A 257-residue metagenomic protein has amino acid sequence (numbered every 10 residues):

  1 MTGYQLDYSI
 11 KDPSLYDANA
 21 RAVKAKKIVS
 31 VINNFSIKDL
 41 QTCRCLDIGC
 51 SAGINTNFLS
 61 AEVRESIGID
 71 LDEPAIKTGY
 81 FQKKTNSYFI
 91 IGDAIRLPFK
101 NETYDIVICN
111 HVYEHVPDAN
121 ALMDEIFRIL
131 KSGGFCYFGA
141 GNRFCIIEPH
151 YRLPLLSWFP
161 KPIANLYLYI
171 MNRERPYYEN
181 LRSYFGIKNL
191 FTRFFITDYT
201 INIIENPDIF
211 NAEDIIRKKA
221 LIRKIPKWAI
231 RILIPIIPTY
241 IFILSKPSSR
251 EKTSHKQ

Functional and structural regions predicted by a protein language model:
M1-R96, K100, I106-I108, M123 (+2 more regions): Conserved N-terminal segment of class I S-adenosyl-L-methionine
I54-T56, A75, F144-E148, N206-F210: Short catalytic/ligand-binding loop motif for oxyanion handling, primarily in non-cytosolic enzymes, centered on
S60-R64, K84, P117, K131 (+1 more regions): Short conserved AdoMet
I106-P117: A short SAM/SAH-binding and catalytic strip from SAM-dependent methyltransferases
N120-F135: A short glycine-rich, Lys/Arg-flanked "PGG" loop and its adjoining helix->strand segment in the class I
F135-I163: Conserved class I S-adenosyl-L-methionine
L153-F185: SAM-dependent methyltransferase
E179, Y184-N189, R193-Q257: A C-terminal cap/extension of S-adenosyl-L-methionine-dependent methyltransferases that defines the acceptor-substrate
